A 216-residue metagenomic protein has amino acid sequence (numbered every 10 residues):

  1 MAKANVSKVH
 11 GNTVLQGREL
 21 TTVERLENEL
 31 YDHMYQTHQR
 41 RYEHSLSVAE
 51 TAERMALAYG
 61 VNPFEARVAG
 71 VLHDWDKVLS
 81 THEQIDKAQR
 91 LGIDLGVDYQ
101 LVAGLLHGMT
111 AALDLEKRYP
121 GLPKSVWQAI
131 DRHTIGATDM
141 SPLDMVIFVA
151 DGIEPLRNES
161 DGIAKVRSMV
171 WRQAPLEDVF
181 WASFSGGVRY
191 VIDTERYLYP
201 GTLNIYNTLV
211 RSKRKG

Functional and structural regions predicted by a protein language model:
N5-T37: Generic N-terminal amphipathic, Lys/Arg-enriched alpha-helix
R18, I153, R157, G201-N204 (+1 more regions): Metal-centered catalytic cores of metalloenzymes
N28-Q36, H44, L57-W181: Divalent metal-dependent catalytic cores for phosphoryl transfer on phosphate-bearing substrates
T51: Active-site hotspot residues in diverse enzymes, especially metal/ion-binding acidic/histidine motifs
S183-S185: Short interaction-prone segments
R189-G216: Charged phosphate-binding loop/patch that engages nucleotide di/tri-phosphates or the phosphate backbone of nucleic
